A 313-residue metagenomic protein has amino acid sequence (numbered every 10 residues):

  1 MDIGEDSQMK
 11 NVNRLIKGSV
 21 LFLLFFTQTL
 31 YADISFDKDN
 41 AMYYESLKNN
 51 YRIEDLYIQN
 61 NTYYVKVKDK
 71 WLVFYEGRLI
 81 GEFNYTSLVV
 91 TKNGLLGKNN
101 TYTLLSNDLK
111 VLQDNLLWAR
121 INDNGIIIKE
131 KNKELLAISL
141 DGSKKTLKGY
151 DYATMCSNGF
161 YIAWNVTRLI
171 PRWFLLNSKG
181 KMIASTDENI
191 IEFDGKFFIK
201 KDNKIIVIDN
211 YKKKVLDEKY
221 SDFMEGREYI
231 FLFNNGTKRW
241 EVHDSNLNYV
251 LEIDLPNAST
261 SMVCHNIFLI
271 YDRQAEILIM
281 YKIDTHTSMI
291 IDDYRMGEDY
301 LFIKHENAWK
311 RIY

Functional and structural regions predicted by a protein language model:
M1-D33: Classical Sec-dependent N-terminal signal peptides that target proteins to the secretory pathway
D33-Y313: Residue-level detector of conserved, function-critical positions
